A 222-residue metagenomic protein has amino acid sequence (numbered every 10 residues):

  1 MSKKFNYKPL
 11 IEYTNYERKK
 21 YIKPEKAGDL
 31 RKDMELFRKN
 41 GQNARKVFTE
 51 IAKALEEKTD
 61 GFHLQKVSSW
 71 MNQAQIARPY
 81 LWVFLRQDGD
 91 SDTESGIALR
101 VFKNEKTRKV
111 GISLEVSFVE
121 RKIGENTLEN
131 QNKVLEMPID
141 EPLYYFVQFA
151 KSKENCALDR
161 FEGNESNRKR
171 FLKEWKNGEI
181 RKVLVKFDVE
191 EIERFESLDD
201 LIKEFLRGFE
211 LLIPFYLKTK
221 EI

Functional and structural regions predicted by a protein language model:
M1-T59, A157-I222: Long, solvent-exposed, polar/charged low-complexity segments
Y13, E57-K58, N72, L81 (+3 more regions): Aromatic-enriched hydrophobic runs in primary sequence
F62-Q73: A short acidic/basic microdomain associated with nuclease active sites
M71-I139: Aromatic- and glycine-enriched beta-alpha-beta binding-site module
V83-L85, I112-V116, Y145-V147, V183-V189 (+1 more regions): Generic structural hydrophobic/aromatic packing signal, biased to beta-strands
S117-I180: Short, internal acidic amphipathic alpha-helical interface segments that mediate docking to partner proteins
